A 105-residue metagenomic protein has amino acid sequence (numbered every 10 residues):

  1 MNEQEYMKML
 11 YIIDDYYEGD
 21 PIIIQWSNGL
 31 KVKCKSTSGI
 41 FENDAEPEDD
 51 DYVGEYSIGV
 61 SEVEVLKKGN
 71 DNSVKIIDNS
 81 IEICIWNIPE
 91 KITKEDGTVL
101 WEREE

Functional and structural regions predicted by a protein language model:
N2-P21, Q25-S27, K31-E105: Conserved RNA-binding domains used in RNP assembly and mRNA/RNA metabolism
